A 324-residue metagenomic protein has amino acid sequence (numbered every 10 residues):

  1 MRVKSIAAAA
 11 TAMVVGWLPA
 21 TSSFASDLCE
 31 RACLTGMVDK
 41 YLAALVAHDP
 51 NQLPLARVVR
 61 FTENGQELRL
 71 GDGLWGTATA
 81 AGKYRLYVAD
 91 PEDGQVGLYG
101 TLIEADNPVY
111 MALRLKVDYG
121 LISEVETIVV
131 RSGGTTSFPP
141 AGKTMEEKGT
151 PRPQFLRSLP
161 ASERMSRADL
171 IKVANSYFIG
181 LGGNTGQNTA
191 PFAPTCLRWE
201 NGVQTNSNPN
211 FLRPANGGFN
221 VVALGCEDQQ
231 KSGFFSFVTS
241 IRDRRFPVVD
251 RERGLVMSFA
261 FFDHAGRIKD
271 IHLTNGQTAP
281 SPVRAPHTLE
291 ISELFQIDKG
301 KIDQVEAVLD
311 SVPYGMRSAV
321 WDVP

Functional and structural regions predicted by a protein language model:
M1-A10: Bacterial N-terminal signal peptides that target proteins for export
A12-M13, S23: Cleavable N-terminal signal peptides
S23-P324: C-terminal and inter-domain tail/linker signature
